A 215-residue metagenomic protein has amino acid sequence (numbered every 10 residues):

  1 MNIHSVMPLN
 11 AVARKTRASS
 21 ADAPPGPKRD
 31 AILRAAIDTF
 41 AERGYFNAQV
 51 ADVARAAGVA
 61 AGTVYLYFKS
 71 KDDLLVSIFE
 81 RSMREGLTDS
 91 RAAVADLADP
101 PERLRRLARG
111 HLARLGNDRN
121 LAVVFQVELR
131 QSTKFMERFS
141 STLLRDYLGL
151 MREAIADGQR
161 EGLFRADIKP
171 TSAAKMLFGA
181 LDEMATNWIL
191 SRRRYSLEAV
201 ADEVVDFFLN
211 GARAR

Functional and structural regions predicted by a protein language model:
M1-P27, R34, D38, R215: N-terminal intrinsically disordered/low-complexity leader segments
H4-V6, I168-N187, A199-L209: Hydrophobic alpha-helical segments that form the core of small-molecule binding pockets and/or dimer interfaces
A31, T39-D73, S77: Helix-turn-helix
I32, A36-F40, H111, L181 (+1 more regions): Short hydrophobic clusters on alpha-helical segments that form packing/core surfaces in small helical domains
S77, R91-N120, P170, A174-L177: Hydrophobic alpha-helical connector segments
R84-T88, F135-E161, T171-K175, G179 (+1 more regions): Amphipathic alpha-helical packing segments from all-alpha helical-bundle domains
A113-N117, E153, D157, L177-Y195 (+1 more regions): Amphipathic C-terminal alpha-helical segment
L115-F135, N187: Amphipathic alpha-helical segments used for helix-helix packing
